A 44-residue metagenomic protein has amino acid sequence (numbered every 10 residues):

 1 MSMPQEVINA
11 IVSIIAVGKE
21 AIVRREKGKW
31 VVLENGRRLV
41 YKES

Functional and structural regions predicted by a protein language model:
M1-V12: Short, basic/low-complexity N-terminal boundary segments at the transition from targeting/disordered tails
A10-S44: Short, charge-rich amphipathic interface segments used for partner binding and complex assembly
